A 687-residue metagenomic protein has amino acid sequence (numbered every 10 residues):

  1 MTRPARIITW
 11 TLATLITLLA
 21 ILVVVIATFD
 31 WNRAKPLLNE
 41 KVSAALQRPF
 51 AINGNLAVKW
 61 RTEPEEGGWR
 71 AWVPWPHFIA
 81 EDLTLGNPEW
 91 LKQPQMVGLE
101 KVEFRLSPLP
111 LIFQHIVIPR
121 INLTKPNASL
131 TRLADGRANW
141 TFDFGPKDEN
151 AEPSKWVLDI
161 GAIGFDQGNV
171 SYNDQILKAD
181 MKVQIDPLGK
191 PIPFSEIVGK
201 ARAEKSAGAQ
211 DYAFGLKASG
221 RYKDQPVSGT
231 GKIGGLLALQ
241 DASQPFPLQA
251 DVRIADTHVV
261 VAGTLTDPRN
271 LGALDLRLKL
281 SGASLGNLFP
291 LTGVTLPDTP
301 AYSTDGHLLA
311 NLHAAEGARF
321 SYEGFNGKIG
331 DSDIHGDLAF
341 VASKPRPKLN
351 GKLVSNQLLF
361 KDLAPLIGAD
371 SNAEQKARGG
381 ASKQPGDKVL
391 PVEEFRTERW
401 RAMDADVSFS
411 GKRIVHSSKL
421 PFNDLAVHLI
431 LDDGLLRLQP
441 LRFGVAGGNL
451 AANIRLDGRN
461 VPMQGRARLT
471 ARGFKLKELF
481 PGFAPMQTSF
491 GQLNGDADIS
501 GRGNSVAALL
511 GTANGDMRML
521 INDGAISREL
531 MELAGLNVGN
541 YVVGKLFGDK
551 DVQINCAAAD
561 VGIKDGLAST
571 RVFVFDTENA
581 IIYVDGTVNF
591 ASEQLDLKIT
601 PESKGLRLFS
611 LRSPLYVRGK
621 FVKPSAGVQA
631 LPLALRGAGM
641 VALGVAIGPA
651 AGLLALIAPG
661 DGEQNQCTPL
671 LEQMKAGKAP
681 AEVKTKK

Functional and structural regions predicted by a protein language model:
M1-I52, G652, L656-P669, T685-K686: N-terminal type II signal-anchor transmembrane helix that functions as the membrane-insertion/stop-transfer segment
L19-D135, N311, Y616: Terminal hydrophobic membrane-targeting helix
Q47, N53, W75, A80 (+21 more regions): Surface-exposed or flexible loop/turn and strand-edge residues in extracellular/cell-surface modules
W90, V294-P297, R413, F480-M486: Extracellular loop and loop/strand-boundary signature of outer-membrane beta-barrel proteins
L133-D135, P290, L363-I367, A525-A534: Outer-membrane beta-barrel and related beta-rich outer-membrane complex signature in Gram-negative bacteria
D143-Q175, I197-V227, A242-R253, T304-K328 (+4 more regions): Solvent-exposed beta-strand/coil patches in large extracellular/periplasmic or lumenal scaffold regions
L635-P659: Short hydrophobic membrane-inserting alpha-helices and related fusion/pore-forming segments
